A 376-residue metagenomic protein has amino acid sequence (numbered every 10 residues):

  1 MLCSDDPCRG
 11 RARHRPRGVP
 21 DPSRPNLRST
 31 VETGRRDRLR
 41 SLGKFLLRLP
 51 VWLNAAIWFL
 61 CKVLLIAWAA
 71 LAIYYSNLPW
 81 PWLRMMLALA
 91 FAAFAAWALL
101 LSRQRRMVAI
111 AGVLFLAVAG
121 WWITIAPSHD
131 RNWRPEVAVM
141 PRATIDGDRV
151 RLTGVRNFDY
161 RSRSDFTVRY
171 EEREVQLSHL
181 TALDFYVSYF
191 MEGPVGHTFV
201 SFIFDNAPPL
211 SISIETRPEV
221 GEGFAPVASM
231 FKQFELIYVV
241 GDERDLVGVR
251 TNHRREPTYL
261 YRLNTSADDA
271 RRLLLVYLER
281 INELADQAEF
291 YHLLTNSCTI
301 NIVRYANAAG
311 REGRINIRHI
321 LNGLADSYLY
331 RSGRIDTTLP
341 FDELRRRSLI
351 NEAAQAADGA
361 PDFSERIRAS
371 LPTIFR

Functional and structural regions predicted by a protein language model:
M1-S23: Compositionally biased, low-complexity flexible segments
N26-R48: Short, Lys/Arg-rich, polar N-terminal cytosolic tail immediately upstream of the first transmembrane signal-anchor
L46-L65, A70-A95, E279-R376: Activation targets extended, charge/polar-rich intrinsically disordered C-terminal tails
M86-G112: Cytosolic-side transmembrane helix boundary signature
Q104-P127: Internal/C-terminal transmembrane anchor helices
P127-T144: Alpha-helical transmembrane signal-anchor/signal-peptide segments
V150, V155, R161-T258: Glycine-rich catalytic cores of cysteine/serine-nucleophile enzymes that process amide/ester linkages in cell-envelope
A225, Q233-A308: Soluble catalytic domains of enzymes that build or remodel membrane lipids, polysaccharides, and related
